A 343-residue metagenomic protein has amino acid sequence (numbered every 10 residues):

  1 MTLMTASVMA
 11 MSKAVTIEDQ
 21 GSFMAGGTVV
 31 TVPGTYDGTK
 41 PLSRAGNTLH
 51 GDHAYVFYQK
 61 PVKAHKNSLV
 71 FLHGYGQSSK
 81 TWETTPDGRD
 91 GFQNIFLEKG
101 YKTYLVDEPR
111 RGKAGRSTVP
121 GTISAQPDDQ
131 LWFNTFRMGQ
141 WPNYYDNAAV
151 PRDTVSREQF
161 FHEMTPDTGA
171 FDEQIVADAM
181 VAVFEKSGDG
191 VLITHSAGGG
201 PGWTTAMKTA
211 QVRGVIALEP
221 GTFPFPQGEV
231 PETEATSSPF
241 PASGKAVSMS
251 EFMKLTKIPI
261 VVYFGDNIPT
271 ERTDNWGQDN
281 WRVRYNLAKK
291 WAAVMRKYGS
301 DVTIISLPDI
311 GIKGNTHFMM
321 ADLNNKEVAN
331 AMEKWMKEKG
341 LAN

Functional and structural regions predicted by a protein language model:
M11-A64: N-terminal cap/lid segment of alpha/beta-hydrolase-fold proteins
K66-G74: Short beta-strand element of the alpha/beta-hydrolase
H73-T85: Active-site glycine-rich loops that stabilize anionic/oxyanionic intermediates across multiple enzyme folds
R89-G115: Conserved alpha/beta-hydrolase
A170-G190: Conserved acidic catalytic loop of the alpha/beta-hydrolase fold
I193-G202: Gly/Ala-rich beta-loop-alpha elbow adjacent to hydrolase catalytic centers
T222-Y298, T303-I305: The feature captures the conserved acid-bearing segment of alpha/beta-hydrolase catalytic domains
G314, F318-N343: Catalytic active-site module of serine/aspartate enzymes centered on a nucleophile-bearing elbow/loop
